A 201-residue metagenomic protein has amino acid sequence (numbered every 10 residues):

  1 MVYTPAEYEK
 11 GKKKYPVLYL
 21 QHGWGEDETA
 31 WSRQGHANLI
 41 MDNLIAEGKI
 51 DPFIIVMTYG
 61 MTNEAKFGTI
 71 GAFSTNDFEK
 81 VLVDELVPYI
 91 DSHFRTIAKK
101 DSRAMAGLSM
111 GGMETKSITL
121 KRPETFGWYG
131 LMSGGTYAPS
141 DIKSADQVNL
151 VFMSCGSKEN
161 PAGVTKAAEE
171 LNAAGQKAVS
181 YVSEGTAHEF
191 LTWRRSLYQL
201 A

Functional and structural regions predicted by a protein language model:
M1-A201: Non-catalytic cap/lid and distal C-terminal segments of serine-dependent acyl enzymes
